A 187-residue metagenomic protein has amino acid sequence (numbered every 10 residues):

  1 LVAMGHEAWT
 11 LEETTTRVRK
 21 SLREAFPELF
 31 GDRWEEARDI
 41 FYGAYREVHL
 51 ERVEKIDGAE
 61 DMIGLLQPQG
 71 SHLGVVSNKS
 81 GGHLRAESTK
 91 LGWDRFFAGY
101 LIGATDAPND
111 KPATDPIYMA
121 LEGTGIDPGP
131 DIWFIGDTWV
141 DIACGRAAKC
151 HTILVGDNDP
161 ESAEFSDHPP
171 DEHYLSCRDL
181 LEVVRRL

Functional and structural regions predicted by a protein language model:
L1-D61, Q67-Q69, R85: N-terminal helical cap/lid subdomain that shapes the substrate entry/recognition surface in HAD-like hydrolases
V2, E12, G64, S80-G81 (+1 more regions): Asp-based, Mg2+/Mn2+-dependent phosphohydrolase catalytic module
E7, H72, H151: Residue-level detector of anion-binding/catalytic polar loops
E13, V53, V75, I132-W133: Residue-level marker of alpha-helix boundaries and capping positions
R17, V76-N78, I135: Structural motif
H49, L73, D106-D110: Short, surface-exposed loop/turn motifs that are enriched in glycine and acidic residues and include a nearby proline
H49-V53, N78, T152: Short, flexible loop segments at the rims of nucleotide/cofactor-binding pockets, characterized by
Q69-G70, H168: Structured helix-beta-strand junction loops
